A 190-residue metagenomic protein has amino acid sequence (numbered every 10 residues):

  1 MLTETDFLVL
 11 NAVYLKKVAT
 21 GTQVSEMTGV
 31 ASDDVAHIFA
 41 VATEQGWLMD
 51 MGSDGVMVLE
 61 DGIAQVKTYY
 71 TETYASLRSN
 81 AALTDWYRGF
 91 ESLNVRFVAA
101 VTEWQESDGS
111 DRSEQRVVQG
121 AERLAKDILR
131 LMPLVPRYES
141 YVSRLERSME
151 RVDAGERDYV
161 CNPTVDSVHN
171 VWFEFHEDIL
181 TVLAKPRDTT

Functional and structural regions predicted by a protein language model:
L2-V30: Short amphipathic alpha-helical interface segments
G29-E44: Short amphipathic alpha-helical interaction segments
T43-S53: A short, conserved structural fragment
D54-D61: Minor-groove-contacting beta-hairpin "wing" of winged helix-turn-helix DNA-binding domains
I63-G89: Short, amphipathic alpha-helical interaction segments positioned at domain boundaries
L77, S107-D108, K185-T190: Inter-helical turn/loop segments and adjacent helix faces that build the functional surface of alpha-helical bundle
A81-C161: Exposed, interaction-prone assembly regions rather than primary DNA-binding/catalytic cores
E150-T190: C-terminal regulatory/effector modules of DNA-binding transcriptional regulators
